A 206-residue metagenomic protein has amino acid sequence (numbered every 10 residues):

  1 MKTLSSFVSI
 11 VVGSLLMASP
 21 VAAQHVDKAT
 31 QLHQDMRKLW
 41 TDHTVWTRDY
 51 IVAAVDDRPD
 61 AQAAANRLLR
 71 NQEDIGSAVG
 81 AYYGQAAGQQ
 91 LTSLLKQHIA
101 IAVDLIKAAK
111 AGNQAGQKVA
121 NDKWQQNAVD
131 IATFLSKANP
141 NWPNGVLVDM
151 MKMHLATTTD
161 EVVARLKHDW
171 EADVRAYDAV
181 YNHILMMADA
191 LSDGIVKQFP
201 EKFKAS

Functional and structural regions predicted by a protein language model:
M1-S6: Positively charged n-region of N-terminal signal peptides that target proteins for export
S9-A18: Bacterial N-terminal signal peptides
S19-A23: Sec/Tat signal peptide C-region and signal peptidase I cleavage site
H25-A54, L68, Q72, N113-S206: C-terminal amphipathic alpha-helix
W40, T44-D74, V79, A87-Q97 (+1 more regions): Early exported N-terminus immediately downstream of N-terminal targeting peptides
I51, G76-Y83, A102-K110, A132-S136: Membrane-helix exit/interface motif
Q85-W124: Mid-length scaffold segments of soluble, non-membrane domains
